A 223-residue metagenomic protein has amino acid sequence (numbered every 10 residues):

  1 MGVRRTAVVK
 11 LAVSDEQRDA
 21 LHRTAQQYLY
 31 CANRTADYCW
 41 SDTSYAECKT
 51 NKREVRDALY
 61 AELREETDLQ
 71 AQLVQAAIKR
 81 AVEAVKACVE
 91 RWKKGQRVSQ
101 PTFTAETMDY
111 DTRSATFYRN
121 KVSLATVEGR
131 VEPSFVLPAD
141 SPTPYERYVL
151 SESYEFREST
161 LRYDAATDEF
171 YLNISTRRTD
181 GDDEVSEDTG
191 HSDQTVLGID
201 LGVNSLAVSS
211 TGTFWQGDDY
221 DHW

Functional and structural regions predicted by a protein language model:
M1-W223: Nucleic-acid substrate recognition interfaces
